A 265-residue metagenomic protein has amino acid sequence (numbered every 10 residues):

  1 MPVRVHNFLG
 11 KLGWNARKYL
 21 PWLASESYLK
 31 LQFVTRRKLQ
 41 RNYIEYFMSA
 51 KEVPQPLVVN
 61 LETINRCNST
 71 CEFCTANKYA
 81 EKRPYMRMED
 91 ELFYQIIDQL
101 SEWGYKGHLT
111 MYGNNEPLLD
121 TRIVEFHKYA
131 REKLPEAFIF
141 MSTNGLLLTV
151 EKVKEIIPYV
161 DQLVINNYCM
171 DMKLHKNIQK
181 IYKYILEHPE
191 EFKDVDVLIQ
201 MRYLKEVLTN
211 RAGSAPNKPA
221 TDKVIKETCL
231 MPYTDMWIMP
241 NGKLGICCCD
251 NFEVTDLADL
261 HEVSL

Functional and structural regions predicted by a protein language model:
P2-G10, Q55-N60, G213-L265: Accessory C-terminal segments flanking Radical SAM cores
P2-Q162, H175: Conserved alpha-helical substructure of the radical SAM core
R66-N68, Y79-E81, E116-P117, G145-L148 (+5 more regions): Short, solvent-exposed loop/turn segments at secondary-structure junctions
G107, N115, N210-G213, A258: Glycine-centered flexibility motif
D120-Y233, M239: Conserved AdoMet/S-adenosylmethionine-binding subsite of the radical SAM
